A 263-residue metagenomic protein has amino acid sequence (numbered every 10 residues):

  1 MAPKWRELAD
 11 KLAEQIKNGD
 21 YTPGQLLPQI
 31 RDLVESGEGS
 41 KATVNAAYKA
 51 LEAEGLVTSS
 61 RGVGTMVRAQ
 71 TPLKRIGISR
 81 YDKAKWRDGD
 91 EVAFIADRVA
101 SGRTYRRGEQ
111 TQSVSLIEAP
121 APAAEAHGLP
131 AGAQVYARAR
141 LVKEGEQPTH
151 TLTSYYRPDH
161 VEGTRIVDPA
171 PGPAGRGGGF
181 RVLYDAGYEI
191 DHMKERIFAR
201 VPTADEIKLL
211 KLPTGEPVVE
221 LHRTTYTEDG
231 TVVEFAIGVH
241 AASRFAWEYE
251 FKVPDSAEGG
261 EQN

Functional and structural regions predicted by a protein language model:
P3-A9, E35-S36, K49-A131, E162-A174 (+3 more regions): HTH-adjacent hinge/linker in prokaryotic transcriptional regulators
L12-P23: Short, amphipathic alpha-helix enriched in basic
P23-S40, L51-E52: A short alpha-helical element within helix-turn-helix/winged-helix DNA-binding domains across DNA-binding proteins
D32, P72, R223-T224: Short, surface-exposed secondary-structure boundary micro-motifs
V34, Y136, V219-E220: Hydrophobic beta-strand signal
T43: Residues in the helix-turn-helix
L129-A131, K143-P148, T153-N263: C-terminal regulatory/effector modules of DNA-binding transcriptional regulators
